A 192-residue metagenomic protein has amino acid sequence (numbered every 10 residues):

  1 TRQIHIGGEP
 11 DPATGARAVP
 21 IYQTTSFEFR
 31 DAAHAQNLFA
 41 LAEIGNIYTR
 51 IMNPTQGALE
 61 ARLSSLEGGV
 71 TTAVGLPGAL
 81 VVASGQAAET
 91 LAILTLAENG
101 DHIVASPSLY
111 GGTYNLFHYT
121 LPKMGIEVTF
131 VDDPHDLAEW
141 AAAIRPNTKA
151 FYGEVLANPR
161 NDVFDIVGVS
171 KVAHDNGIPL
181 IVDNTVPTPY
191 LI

Functional and structural regions predicted by a protein language model:
T1-N53, A61-R62: N-terminal "arm"/small-domain region of PLP-dependent enzymes with the aminotransferase-like
Q3-H5, E9-P12, L66, V70-I192: Conserved PLP-enzyme active-site core in the AAT-like
L41-I44, T55-Q56, S65, G69-V70 (+1 more regions): Low-complexity, intrinsically disordered or weakly predicted helical/coil tracts enriched in serine/threonine
N53-G57, G111: Alpha-helix N-cap/helix-start motif at coil-to-helix transitions, marked by capping-box chemistry
